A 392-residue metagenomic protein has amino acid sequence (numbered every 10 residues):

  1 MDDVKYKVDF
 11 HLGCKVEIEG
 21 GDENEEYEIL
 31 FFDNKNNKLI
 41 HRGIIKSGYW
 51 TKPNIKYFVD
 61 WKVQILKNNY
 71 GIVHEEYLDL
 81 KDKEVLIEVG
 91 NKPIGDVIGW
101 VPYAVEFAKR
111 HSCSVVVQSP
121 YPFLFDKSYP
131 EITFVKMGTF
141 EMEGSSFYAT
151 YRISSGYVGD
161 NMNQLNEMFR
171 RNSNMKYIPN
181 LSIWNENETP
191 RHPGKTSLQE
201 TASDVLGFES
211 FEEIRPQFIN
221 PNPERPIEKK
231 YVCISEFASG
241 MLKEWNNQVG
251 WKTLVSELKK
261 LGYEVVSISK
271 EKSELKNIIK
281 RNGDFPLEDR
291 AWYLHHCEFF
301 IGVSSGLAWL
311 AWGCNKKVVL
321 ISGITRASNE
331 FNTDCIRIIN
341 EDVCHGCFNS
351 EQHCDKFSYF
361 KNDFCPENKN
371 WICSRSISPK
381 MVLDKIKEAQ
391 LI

Functional and structural regions predicted by a protein language model:
M1-I392: Catalytic machinery of carbohydrate-active enzymes, primarily nucleotide-sugar-dependent glycosyltransferases
